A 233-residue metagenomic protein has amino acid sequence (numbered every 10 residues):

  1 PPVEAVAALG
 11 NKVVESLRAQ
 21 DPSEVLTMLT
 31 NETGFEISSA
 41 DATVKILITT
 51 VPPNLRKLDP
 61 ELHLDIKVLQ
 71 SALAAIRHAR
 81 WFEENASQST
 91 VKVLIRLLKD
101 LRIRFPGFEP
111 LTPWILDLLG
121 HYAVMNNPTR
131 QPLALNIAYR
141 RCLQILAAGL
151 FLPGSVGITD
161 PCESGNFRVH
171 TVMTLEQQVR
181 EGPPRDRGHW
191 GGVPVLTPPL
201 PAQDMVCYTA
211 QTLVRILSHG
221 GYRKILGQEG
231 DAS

Functional and structural regions predicted by a protein language model:
P1-S233: Non-catalytic helical "accessory" subdomain of NTase-fold nucleotidyltransferases
